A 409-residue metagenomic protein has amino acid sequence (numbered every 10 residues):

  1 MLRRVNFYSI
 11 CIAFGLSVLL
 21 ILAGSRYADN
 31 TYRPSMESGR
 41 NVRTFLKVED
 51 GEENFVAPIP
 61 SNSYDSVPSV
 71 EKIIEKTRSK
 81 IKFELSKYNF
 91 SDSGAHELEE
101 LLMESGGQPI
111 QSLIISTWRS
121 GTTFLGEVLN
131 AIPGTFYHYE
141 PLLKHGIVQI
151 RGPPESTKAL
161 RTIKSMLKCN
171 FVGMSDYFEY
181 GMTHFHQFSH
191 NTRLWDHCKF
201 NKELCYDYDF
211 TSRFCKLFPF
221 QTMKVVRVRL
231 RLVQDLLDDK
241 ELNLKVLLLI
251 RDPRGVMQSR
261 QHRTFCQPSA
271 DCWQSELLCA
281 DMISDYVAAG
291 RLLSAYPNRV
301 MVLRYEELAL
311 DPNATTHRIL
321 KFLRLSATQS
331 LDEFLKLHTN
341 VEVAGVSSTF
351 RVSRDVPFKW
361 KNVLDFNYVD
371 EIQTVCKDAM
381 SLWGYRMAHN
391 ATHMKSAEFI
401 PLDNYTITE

Functional and structural regions predicted by a protein language model:
M1-S112, W118, F185, L194-W195 (+4 more regions): PAPS-dependent sulfotransferases, especially Golgi type II membrane carbohydrate sulfotransferases
S9, W195, F200-K202, D209-R351 (+1 more regions): PAPS-dependent sulfotransferase catalytic domain
Q111-L113, G134, N243-L247: Beta-sheet entry/capping signal
W118, Y139-P141, L248-R251: Glycine-rich, histidine-containing beta strand-loop boundary motifs that form or position
G121-T122, I319: Conserved G/P- and acidic residue-centered "switch" motifs that form tight phosphate/ATP-binding loops in soluble
T123-F136: A conserved segment at the C-terminal end of the G1
F136-L230: PAPS-dependent sulfation machinery
